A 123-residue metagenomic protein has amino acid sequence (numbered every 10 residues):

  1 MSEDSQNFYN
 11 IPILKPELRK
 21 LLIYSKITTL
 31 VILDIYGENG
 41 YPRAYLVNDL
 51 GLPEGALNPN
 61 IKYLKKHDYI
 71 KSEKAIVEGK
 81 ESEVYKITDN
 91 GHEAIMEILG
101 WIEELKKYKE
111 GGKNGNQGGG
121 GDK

Functional and structural regions predicted by a protein language model:
S2-K15, E93-K123: Amphipathic alpha-helical dimerization/coiled-coil segments that flank or bridge DNA-binding/regulatory modules
I13-A56, V84: N-terminal helix-turn-helix DNA-binding core of bacterial DNA-binding proteins
L52-K66: Short amphipathic alpha-helical interaction segments
K65-E81, K86: Beta-hairpin "wing" of winged helix-turn-helix
I87-G91: Accessory beta->alpha helical hairpin/"wing" motif in late/C-terminal subdomains of nucleic-acid enzymes
